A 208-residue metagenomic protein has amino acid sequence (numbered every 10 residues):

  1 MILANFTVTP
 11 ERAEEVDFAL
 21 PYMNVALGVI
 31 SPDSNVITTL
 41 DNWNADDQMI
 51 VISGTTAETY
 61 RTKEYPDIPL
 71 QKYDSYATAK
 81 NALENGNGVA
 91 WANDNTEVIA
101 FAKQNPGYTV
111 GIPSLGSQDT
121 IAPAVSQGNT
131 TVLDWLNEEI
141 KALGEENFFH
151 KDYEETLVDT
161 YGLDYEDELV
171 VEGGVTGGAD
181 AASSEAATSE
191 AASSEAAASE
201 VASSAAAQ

Functional and structural regions predicted by a protein language model:
M1-T9, V25, D33, G54-T56 (+2 more regions): Beta->alpha turn/N-cap motifs
M1-W43, T109, S114-L115: Acidic, polar ligand-binding/catalytic clefts
N5-E15, E84-N85, V89-Q118: A ligand-binding cleft/hinge motif common to bilobed small-molecule-binding domains
M23-S31, I99-I140, D159-G177: Periplasmic-binding protein-like
N35-V36, Q71-N85: Short helix-initiation/N-cap motifs at beta->coil->alpha
L40-G54: Short loop->beta-strand "edge-of-pocket" segments that line small-molecule binding or catalytic clefts across diverse
W43, A82-E84, P123, L136: Hydrophobic residues within well-ordered alpha-helices
T56-Y73, V110-I112, I140-A182: Ligand-binding clefts/hinges and TM-proximal coupling segments of bilobed small-molecule sensing domains
